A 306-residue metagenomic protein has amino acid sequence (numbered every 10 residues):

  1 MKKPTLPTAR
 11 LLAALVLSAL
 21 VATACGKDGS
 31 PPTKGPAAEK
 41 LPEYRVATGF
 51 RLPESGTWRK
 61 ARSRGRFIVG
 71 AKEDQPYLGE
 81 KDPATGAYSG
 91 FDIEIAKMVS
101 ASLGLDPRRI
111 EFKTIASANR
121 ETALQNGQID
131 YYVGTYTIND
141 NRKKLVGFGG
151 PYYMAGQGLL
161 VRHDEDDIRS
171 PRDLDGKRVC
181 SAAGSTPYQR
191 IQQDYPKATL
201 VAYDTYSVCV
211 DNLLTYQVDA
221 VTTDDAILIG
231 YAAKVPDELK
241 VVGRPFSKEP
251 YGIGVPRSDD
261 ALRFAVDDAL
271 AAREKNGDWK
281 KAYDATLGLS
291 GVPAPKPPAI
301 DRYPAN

Functional and structural regions predicted by a protein language model:
L20-A24: C-terminal motif of bacterial Sec signal peptides marking the signal peptidase cleavage site
G26, G35-L52, I93, E165 (+2 more regions): Extended ligand-binding regions for polar small-molecule ligands
K34-Y132: Extracytoplasmic small-molecule ligand-binding "clamshell" domains of the periplasmic binding protein/Venus flytrap
D74-Q75, Y88-L103, Y136-I138, A155-V210 (+2 more regions): Bilobed "Venus flytrap"/periplasmic-binding protein-like clamshell domains and structurally analogous long
V99, L124-Q125, L174, L213-L214 (+2 more regions): Hydrophobic residues within well-ordered alpha-helices
R108-D173: Acidic, polar ligand-binding/catalytic clefts
N119, T135-K144, Q192-Q193, S207 (+1 more regions): A ligand-binding cleft/hinge motif common to bilobed small-molecule-binding domains
Y153-V161, D225, I229-L270, L289-N306: Periplasmic-binding protein-like
